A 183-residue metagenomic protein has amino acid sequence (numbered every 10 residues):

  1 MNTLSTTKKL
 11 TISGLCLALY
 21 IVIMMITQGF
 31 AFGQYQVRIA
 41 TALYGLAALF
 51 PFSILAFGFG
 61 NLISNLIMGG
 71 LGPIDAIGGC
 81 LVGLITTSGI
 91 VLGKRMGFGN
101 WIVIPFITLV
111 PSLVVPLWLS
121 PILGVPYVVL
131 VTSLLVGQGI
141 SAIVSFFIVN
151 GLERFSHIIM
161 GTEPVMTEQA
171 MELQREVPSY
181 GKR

Functional and structural regions predicted by a protein language model:
M1-A48, F52-L55, F59: Hydrophobic transmembrane alpha-helices
G29-Q34, I63-K182: Membrane-embedded alpha-helical hairpins and interfacial helices in multi-pass inner-membrane proteins
